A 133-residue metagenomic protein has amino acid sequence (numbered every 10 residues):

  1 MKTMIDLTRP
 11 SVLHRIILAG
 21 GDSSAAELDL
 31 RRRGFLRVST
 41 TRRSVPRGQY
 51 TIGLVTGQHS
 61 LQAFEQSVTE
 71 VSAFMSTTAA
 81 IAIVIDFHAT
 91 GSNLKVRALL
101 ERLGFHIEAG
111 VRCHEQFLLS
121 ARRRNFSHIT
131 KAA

Functional and structural regions predicted by a protein language model:
M1-H14: Conserved alpha-helix/loop element of class I SAM-dependent methyltransferases that forms part of the SAM/SAH-binding
L7, S23-L36: Conserved SAM-binding loop of SAM-dependent methyltransferases across substrates and taxa, primarily the Class I
S11-E27: Conserved class I S-adenosyl-L-methionine
D22-A26, T56-F64, F87-T90: Short acidic, S/G/P-rich loop/turn micro-motifs used as interaction or catalytic elements
R42-Q62, Q66-T69: A short acidic, Gly/Pro-enriched loop at the edge of an enzyme's catalytic core that lines a small-molecule cofactor
A63-A80, R97: A short glycine-rich, Lys/Arg-flanked "PGG" loop and its adjoining helix->strand segment in the class I
I83-E108: Conserved class I S-adenosyl-L-methionine
L103-A133: Core SAM-dependent methyltransferase catalytic element
